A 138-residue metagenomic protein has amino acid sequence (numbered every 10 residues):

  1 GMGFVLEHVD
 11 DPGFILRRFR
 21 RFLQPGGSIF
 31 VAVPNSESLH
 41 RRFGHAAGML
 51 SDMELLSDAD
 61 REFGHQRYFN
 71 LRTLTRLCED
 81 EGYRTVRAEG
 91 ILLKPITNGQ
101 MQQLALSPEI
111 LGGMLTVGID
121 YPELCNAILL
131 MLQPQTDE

Functional and structural regions predicted by a protein language model:
G1: A conserved beta-strand element that flanks and buttresses the S-adenosyl-L-methionine
F4-H8: A short His-aromatic
D10-Q24, S28-T136: S-adenosyl-L-methionine-dependent methyltransferase catalytic module, highlighting the catalytic core
